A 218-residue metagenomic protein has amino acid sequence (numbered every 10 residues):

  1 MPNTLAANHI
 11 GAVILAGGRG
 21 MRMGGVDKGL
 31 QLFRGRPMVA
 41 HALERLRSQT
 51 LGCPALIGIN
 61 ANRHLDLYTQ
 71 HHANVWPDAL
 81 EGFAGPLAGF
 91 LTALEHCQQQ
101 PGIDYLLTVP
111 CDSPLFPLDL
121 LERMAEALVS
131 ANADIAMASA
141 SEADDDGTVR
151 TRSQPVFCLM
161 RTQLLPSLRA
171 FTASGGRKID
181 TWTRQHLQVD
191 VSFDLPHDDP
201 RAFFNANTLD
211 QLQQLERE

Functional and structural regions predicted by a protein language model:
P2-I179, R184-A202, L209-D210: Nucleotide and nucleotide-moiety/phosphate-recognizing core
